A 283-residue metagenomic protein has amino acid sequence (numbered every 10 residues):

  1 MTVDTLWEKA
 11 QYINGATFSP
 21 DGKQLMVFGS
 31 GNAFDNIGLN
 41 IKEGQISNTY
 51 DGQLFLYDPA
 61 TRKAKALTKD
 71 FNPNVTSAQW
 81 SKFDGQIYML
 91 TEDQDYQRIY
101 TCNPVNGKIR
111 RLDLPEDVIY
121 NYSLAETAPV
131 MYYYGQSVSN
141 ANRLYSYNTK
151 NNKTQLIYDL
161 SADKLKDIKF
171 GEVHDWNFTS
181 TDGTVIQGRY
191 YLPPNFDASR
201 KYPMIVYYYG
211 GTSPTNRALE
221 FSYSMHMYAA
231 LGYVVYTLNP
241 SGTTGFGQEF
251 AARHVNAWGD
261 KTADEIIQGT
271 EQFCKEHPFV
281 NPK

Functional and structural regions predicted by a protein language model:
M1, W7-G15, V27-F55, A66-T76 (+4 more regions): A flexible loop/linker signature enriched in serine peptidases of the S9 family
A16, A78, Y122-L124: Hydrophobic core register within WD40 beta-propeller blades
P20-D21, K82-F83, E126-T127: Residue-level detector of Asp-centered blade-edge/turn motifs that repeat once per structural unit in beta-propeller
G22-M26, Q86-Y88, M131-Y132: Hydrophobic beta-strand positions that form the internal "hydrophobic ladder" of WD40/Gbeta-like beta-propeller blades
D58-R62, N103-G107, N148-N152: Short loop/turn segments that connect beta-strands within beta-propeller blades
T68-T76, R110-Y122, Y158-K169: Conserved blade-ending motifs and adjacent loop-strand segments that build the rim/top face of beta-propeller domains
N121-K283: Serine-hydrolase catalytic core recognition
